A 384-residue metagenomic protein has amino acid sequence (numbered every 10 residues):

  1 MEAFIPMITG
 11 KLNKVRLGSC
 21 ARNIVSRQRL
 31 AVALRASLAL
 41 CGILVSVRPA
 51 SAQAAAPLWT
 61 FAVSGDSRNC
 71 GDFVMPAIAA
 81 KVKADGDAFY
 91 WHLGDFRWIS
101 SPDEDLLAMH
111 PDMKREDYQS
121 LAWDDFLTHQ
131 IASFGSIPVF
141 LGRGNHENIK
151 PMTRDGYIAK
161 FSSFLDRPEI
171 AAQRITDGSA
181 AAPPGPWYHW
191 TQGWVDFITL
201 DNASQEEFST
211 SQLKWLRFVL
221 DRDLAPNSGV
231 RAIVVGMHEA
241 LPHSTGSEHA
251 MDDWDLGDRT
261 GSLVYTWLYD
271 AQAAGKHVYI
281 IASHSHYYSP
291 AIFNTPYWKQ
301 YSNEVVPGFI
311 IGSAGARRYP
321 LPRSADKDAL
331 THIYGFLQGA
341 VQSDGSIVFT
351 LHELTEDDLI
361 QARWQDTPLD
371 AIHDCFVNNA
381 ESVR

Functional and structural regions predicted by a protein language model:
M1-R29: N-terminal secretory signal peptides that target proteins for export/translocation
A33-V45: Bacterial N-terminal signal peptides
A39, A50-A52: Cleavable N-terminal signal peptides
A52-D117: N-terminal active-site segment of His-dependent metallophosphoesterases
T60, E104-G229, D252-H277, Y287-A340: Extended active-site neighborhood of metal-dependent phosphoesterases/phosphodiesterases
D66, G94-D95, G144-N145, H238 (+1 more regions): Active-site glycine-centered loops adjacent to acidic/histidine catalytic or metal-binding residues that shape
D223-A250: Short acidic, glycine-rich surface-loop motifs adjacent to enzyme active sites
D326-R384: A short C-terminal boundary segment appended to hydrolase-like catalytic domains
